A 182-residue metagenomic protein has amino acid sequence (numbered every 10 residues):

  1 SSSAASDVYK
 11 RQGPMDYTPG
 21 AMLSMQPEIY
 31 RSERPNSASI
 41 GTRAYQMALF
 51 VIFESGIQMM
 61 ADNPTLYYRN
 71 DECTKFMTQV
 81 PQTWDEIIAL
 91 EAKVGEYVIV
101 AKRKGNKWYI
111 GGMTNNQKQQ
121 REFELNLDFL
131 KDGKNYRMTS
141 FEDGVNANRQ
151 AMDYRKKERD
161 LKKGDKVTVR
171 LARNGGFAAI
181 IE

Functional and structural regions predicted by a protein language model:
S1-A5, Y9: Single conserved hydrophobic/aromatic residue that forms the stacking wall/gate of nucleotide- or nucleobase-binding
Y17-D62: Charge-patterned, long linear interaction tracts outside catalytic cores
I52, I110, N174: Conserved, mostly hydrophobic/aromatic
D62-Y109, M113, N146-M152: Glycan-recognition and catalytic regions of carbohydrate-active enzymes
I87-A89, I99-V100, K156-R159, K166-V169: Beta-strand-rich interaction surfaces with strong enrichment in secreted/lumenal proteins
V94-D132, Y136, F177-A178: Carbohydrate-binding surface patches
S140-G164: Solvent-exposed beta-strand/loop surfaces of large extracellular or lumenal domains
E158-E182: C-terminal beta-strand-rich structural cap/linker in extracellular carbohydrate-active enzymes
